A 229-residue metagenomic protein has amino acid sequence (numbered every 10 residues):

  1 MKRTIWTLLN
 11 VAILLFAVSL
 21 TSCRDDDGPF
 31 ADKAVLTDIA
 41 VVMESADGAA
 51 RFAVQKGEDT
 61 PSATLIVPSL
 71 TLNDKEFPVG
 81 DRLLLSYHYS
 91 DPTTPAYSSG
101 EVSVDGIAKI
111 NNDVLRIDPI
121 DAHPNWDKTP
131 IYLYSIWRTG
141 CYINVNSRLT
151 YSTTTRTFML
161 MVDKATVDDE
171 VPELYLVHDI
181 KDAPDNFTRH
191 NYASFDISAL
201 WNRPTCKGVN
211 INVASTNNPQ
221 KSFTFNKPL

Functional and structural regions predicted by a protein language model:
M1-N10: Bacterial N-terminal signal peptides that target proteins for export
K2, K33-L229: First exposed extracellular module after export/assembly in secreted or surface-exposed proteins
V18-S22: C-terminal motif of bacterial Sec signal peptides marking the signal peptidase cleavage site
R24-D27: Bacterial signal peptide processing site
